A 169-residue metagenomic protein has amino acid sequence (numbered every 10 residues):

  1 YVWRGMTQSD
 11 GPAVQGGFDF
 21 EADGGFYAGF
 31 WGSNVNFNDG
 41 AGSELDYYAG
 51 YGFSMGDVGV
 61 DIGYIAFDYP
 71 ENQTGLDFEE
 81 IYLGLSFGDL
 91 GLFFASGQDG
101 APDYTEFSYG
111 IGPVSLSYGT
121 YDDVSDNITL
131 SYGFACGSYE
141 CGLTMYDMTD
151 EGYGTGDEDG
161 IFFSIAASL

Functional and structural regions predicted by a protein language model:
Y1-L169: Outer-membrane beta-barrel proteins
